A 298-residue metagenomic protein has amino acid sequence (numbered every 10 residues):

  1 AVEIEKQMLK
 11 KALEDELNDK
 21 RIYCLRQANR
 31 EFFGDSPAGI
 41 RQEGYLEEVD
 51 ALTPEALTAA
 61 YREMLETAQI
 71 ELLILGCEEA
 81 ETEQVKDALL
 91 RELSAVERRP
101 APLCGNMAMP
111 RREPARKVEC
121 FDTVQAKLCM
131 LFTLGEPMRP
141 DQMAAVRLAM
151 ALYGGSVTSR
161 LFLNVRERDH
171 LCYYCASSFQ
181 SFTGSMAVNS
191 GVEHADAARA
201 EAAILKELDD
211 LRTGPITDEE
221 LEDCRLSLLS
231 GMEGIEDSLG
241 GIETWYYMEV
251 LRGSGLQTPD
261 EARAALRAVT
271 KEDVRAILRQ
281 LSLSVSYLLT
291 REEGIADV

Functional and structural regions predicted by a protein language model:
A1-P100, E167-V298: Charge-rich, well-structured scaffold segments of protease-associated domains
R30, M150-A151, L163: Generic alpha-helical structural context detector
F32-F33, F121, F132, F162 (+1 more regions): Phenylalanine-focused residue identity feature
L52, T158-N164: Short amphipathic alpha-helix segments
Q69, L75, R98-S159, L289-T290: His/Glu-based metal-binding/catalytic segments typifying zinc-dependent metallopeptidases
